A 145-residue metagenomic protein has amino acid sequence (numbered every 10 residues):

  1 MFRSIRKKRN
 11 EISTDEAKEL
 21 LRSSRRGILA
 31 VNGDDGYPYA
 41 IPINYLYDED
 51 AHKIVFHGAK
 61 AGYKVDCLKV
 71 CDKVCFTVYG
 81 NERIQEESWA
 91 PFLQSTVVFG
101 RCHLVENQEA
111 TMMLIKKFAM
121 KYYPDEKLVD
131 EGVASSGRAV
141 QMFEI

Functional and structural regions predicted by a protein language model:
M1-R22: Extreme N-terminal tail/first-helix region
F2-K8, R83-E144: Charged, gly/pro-rich active-site loop segments
E11-I12, S23-I28, D125-L128: Short Pro/Gly-enriched beta-strand edge/turn motifs at strand-loop
L21, C67-L68, F118: A generic structural signal for nonpolar/aromatic side chains embedded in well-ordered alpha-helices
S24-K60, F76: Short beta-strand segments
G58-Y63, A119: Short, solvent-exposed aromatic-acidic interface loops
A59, Y79, H103-V105: Solvent-exposed residues in well-ordered beta-strands and their adjoining turns, especially edge/terminal strands
K64-Q94: Helix-adjacent hinge/juxtasegments
